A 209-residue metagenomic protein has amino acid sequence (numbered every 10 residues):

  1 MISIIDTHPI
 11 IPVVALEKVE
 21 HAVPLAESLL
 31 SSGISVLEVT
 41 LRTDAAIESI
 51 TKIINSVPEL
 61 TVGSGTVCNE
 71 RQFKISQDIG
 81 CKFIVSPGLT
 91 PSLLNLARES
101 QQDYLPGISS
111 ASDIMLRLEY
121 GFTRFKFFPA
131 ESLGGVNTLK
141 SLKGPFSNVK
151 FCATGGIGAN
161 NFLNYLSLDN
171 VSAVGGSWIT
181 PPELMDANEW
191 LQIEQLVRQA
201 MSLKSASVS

Functional and structural regions predicted by a protein language model:
M1-K82, E99, N148, A159-N160 (+1 more regions): Conserved N-terminal beta1-alpha1 strand-loop-helix module at the mouth
A15-E17, S64-E70, S86-L89, P106-A111 (+2 more regions): Glycine-rich beta-to-alpha transition loops that act as phosphate-gripper elements at the mouths of alpha/beta enzyme
L25, N69-I79, S112-Y120, N137 (+1 more regions): Catalytic cores of alpha/beta
G33, G80, G88, Q101 (+3 more regions): Conserved functional loop/turn residues at catalytic and ligand-binding sites
I50-I53, S76, A97, R117 (+2 more regions): Hydrophobic packing residues within well-ordered alpha-helices of enzyme cores
F83, P87-L93, K126-G135, N170-Q192: Glycine-rich phosphate-binding active-site loops on the catalytic face of alpha/beta enzymes
S92-R124, F128-L133: Histidine/lysine/aspartate-rich catalytic loop segments that bind and position anionic ligands
N137-C152, I157, N161: Shared catalytic-loop signature of beta/alpha-barrel
